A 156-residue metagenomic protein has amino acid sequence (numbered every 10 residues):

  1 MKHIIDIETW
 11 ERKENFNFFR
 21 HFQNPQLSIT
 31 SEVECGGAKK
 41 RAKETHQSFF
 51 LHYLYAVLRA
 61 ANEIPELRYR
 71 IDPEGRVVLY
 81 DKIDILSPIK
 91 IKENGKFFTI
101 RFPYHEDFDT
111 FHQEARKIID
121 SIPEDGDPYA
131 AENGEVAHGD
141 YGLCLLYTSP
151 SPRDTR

Functional and structural regions predicted by a protein language model:
M1-H21, D81-I89: Short amphipathic alpha-helices and their capping loops
I5, R20-H52, R68-I83: Gly/Ser/Thr-rich phosphate-binding loops and adjoining beta-strand/alpha-helix segments that form adenosine-phosphate
F16-R20, K39, R68, D109-D120: Generic detector of well-ordered alpha-helical segments enriched in charged/polar residues, highlighting helical
Q26, I91-L146: Helical lid/core segments from catalytic subdomains that handle acyl or acyl-like groups
L54-A60: Structural preference for long, well-ordered alpha-helical segments in enzyme cores
A60-L67: Short alpha-helical functional segments enriched in proximate histidine and acidic residues
L67-T99, A130-N133: Small-residue-rich loop/turn and linker elements
Y147-R156: Single conserved hydrophobic/aromatic residue that forms the stacking wall/gate of nucleotide- or nucleobase-binding
